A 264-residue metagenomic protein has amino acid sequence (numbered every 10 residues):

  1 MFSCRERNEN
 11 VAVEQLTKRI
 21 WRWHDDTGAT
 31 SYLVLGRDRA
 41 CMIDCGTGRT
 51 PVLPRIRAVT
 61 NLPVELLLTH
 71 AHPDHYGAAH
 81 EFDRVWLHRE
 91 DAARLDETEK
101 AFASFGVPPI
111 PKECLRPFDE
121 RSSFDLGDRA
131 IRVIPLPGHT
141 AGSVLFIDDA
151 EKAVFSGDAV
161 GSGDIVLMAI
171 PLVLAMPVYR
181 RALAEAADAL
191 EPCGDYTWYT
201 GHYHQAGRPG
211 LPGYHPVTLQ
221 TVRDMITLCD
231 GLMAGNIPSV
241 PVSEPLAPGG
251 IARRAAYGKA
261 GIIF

Functional and structural regions predicted by a protein language model:
M1-R5, A184-F264: Accessory terminal helices/loops
F2-K18, R84-P135, T140, D149-A150 (+2 more regions): Metallo-beta-lactamase
E9-A58, L145-G161: Conserved beta-strand hairpin/beta-sheet module of binuclear metal-dependent hydrolase folds, prominently
M42-C45, V64-D74, W86-H88, P135-G138 (+2 more regions): Active-site neighborhood of phospho(di)ester-bond hydrolases with catalytic His/Asp-centered motifs
T47-L126, S162, Q220-G231: Active-site HxH/HxHxD metal-binding segment of metal-dependent hydrolases
V52, A78, D96, S143-I147 (+2 more regions): Short, function-defining helix-loop hinge/capping sites that tune catalysis or transport
P73-D74, G142, G161, L167 (+1 more regions): Short active-site segment of divalent metal-dependent hydrolases/proteases that encodes the spacing between
M168-V173: Short glycine-enriched, charge-decorated loop/helix-capping segments at active-site entrances that position
